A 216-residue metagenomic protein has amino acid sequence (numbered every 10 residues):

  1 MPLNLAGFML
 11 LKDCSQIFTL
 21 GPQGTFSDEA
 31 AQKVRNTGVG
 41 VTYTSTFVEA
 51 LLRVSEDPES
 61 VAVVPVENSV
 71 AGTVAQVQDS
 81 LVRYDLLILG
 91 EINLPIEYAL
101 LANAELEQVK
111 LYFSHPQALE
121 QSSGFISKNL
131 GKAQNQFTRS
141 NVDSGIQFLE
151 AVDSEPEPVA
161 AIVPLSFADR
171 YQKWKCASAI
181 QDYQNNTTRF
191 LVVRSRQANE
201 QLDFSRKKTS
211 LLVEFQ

Functional and structural regions predicted by a protein language model:
M1-Q216: Domain-level signature for soluble enzymes in the chorismate/prephenate branch of the shikimate pathway
